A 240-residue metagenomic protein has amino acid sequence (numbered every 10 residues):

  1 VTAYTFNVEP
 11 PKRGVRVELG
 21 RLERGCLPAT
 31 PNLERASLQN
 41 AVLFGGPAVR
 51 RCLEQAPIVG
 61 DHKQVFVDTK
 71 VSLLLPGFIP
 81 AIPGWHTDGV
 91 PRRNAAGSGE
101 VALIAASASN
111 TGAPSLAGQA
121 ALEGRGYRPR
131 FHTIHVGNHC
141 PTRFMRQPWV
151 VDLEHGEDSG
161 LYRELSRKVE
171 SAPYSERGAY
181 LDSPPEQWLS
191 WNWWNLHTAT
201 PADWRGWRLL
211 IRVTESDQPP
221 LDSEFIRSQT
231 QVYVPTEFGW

Functional and structural regions predicted by a protein language model:
V1-V65: N-terminal auxiliary "cap/dimerization" subdomain that precedes the catalytic jelly-roll/cupin core of mononuclear
A3-Y4, K12-G14, R51-P57, K70-V71 (+2 more regions): Intrinsically disordered, low-complexity boundary segments flanking structured domains
T5, D68-S72, H132-G137, Q187-S190 (+2 more regions): Ordered hydrophobic segments in well-structured contexts
P10, V71-L73, T87-P91, G137-P141 (+3 more regions): Short, flexible loop/turn elements at secondary-structure junctions
V49-V65, A95-G97, R125-R128, Q218-P220: Secondary-structure boundary elements
P57, H62-V90, A96: A basic- and aromatic-enriched beta-loop-alpha substructure that forms the phosphate/nucleotide- and DNA/RNA-contacting
P80-S183, L221-E224: Catalytic core of non-heme Fe(II) oxygenases with the double-stranded beta-helix
S166-W240: Catalytic core of Fe(II)/2-oxoglutarate
